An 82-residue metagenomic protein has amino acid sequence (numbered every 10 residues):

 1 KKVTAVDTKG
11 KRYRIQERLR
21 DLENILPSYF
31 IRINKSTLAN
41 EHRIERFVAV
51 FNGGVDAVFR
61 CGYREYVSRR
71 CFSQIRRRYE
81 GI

Functional and structural regions predicted by a protein language model:
K1-I82: Basic, polyanion-interacting recognition surfaces, primarily in bacterial LytTR/OmpR-type DNA-binding effector domains
